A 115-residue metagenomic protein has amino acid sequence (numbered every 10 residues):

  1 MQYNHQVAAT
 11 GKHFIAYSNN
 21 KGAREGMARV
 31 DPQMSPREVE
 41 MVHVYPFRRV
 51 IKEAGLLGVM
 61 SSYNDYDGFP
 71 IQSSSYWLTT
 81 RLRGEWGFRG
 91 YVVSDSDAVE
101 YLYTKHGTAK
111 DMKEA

Functional and structural regions predicted by a protein language model:
M1-A115: Glycoside hydrolase catalytic-domain context in secreted enzymes
